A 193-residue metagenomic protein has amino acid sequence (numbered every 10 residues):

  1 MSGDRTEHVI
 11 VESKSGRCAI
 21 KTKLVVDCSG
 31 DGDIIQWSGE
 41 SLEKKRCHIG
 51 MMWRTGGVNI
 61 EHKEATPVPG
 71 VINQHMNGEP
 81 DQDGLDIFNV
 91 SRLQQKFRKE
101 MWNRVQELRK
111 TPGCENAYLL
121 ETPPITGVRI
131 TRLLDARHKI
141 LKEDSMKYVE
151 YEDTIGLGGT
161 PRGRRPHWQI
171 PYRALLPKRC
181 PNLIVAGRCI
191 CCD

Functional and structural regions predicted by a protein language model:
M1-G3, S13, R17-L24, C28-D193: Flavin (FAD/FMN)-binding glycine-rich loop and adjacent Rossmann-like elements that form
H8-E12: Short beta-strand segments that buttress and anchor functional surface loops
